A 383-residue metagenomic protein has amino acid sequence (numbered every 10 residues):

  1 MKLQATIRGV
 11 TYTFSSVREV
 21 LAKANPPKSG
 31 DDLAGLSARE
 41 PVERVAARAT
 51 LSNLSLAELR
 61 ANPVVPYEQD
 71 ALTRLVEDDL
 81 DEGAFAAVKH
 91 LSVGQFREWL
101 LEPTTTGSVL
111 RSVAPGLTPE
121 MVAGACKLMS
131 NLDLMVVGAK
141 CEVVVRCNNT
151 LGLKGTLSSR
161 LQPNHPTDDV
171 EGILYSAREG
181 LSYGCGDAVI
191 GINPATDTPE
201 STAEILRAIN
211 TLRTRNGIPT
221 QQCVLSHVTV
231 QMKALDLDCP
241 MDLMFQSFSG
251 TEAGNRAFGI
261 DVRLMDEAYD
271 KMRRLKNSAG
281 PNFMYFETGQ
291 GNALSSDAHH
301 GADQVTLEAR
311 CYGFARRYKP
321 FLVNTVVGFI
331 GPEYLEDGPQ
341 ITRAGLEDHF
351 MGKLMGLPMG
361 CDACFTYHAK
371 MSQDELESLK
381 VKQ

Functional and structural regions predicted by a protein language model:
M1-E142: Long, compositionally biased, glycine/small-hydrophobic-enriched stretches that function as flexible linkers, tethers
E58-T73, E142-H165, F283-S296: N-terminal small/glycine-rich loop or linker at the start of catalytic domains across soluble metabolic enzymes
S112-D133, V189-L206, V326-P339: Glycine-rich, proline-tolerant flexible connector loops at the mouths of alpha/beta enzymes
D133-R146, L153-S159, E200-H227, L264-P281 (+1 more regions): Alpha-helix-loop-beta-strand connector modules within alpha/beta enzyme cores
P163-N164, I192-A195, L225-V228, F248-S249 (+2 more regions): Short, ordered loop/turn segments at secondary-structure junctions
T167-L174, R207: Glycine-rich anion/phosphate-binding loops
G180, Q383: Conserved, mostly hydrophobic/aromatic
K233-K382: Catalytic alpha/beta core domains of metabolic enzymes, predominantly
